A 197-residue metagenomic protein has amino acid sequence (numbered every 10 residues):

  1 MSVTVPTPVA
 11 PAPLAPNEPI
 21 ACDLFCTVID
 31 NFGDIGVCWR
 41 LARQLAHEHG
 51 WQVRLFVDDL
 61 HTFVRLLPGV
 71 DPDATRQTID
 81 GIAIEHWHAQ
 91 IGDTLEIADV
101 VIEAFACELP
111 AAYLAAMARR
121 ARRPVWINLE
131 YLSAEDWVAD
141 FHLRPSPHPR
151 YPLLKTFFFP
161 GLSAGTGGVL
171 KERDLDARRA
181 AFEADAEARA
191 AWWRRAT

Functional and structural regions predicted by a protein language model:
T4-N17: Intrinsically disordered, low-complexity terminal tails and inter-domain linkers enriched for S/T/G/P/D/E
E18-D23: Extreme N-terminal starter segment of soluble prokaryotic enzymes
F25-P152: Active-site and donor-binding regions of nucleotide-sugar-utilizing enzymes
E130-T197: A nucleotide-sugar donor-handling region in carbohydrate enzymes
